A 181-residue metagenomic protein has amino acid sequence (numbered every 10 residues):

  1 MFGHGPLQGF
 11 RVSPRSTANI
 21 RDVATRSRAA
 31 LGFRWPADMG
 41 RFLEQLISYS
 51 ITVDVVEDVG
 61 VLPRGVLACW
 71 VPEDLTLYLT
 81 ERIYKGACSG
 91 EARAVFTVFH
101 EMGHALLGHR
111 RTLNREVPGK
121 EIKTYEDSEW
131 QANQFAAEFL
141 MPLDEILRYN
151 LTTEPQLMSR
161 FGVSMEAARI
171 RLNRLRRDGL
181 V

Functional and structural regions predicted by a protein language model:
M1-V181: Active-site hotspot residues in diverse enzymes, especially metal/ion-binding acidic/histidine motifs
